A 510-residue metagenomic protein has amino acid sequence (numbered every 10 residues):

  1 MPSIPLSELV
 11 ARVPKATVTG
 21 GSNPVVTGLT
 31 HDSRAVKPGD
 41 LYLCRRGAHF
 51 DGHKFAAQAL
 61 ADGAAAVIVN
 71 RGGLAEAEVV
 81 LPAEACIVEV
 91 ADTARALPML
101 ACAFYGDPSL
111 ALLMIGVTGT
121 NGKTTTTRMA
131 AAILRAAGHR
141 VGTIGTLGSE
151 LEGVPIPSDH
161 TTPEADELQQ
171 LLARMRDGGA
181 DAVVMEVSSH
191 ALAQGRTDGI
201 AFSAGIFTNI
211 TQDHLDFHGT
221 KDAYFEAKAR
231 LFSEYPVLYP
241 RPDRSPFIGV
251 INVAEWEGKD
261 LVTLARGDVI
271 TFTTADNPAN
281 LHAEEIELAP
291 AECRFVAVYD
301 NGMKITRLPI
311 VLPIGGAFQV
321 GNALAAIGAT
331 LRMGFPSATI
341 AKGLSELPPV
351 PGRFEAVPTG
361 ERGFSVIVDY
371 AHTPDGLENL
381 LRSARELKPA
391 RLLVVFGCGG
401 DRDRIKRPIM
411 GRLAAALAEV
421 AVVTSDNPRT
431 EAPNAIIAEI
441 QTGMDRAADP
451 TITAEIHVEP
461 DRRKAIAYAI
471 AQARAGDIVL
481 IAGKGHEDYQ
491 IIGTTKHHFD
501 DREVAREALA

Functional and structural regions predicted by a protein language model:
M1-M99, A103, E284, G315-A317 (+3 more regions): N-terminal leader/targeting and accessory segments in enzymes
P5-V10, V67, R71-L81, G411-A475: C-terminal helical cap/extension that packs against the catalytic core of soluble nucleotide-cofactor enzymes
G47-F50, V350-G352, D375-E378, R382-A448 (+2 more regions): Active-site beta-alpha connecting loops in nucleotide-dependent enzymes
G47-H49, S189-H190, Q212-D213, E255-W256 (+4 more regions): Short glycine-rich anion-binding loops that position phosphate/pyrophosphate groups of nucleotides and phosphorylated
G63, L81-E84, I200-A201, L264-G267 (+1 more regions): Short, structured coil segments at secondary-structure junctions
A75-L81, G178, A193, A204-V366 (+3 more regions): Acidic, Mg2+-coordinating active-site environments of NTP-dependent enzymes
A96-I251, K259-A265, L324, L387-K388: Phosphate-binding loop of NTP-binding sites
L215, H497-A510: Short, flexible loop segments at boundaries between secondary-structure elements
